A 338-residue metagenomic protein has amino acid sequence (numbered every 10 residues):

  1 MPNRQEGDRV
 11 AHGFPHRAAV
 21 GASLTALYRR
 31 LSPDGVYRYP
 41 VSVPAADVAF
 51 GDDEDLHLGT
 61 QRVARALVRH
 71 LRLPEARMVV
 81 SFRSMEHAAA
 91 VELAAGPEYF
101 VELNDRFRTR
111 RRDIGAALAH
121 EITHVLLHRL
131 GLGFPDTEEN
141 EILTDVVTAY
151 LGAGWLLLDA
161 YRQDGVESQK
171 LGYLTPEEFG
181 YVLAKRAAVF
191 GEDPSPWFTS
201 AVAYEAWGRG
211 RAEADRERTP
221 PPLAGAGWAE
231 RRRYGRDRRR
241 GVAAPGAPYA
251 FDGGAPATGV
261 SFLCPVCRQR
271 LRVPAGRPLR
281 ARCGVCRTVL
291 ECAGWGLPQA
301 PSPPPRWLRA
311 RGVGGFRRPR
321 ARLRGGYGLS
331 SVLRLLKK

Functional and structural regions predicted by a protein language model:
M1-V48: Hydrophobic or amphipathic, alpha-helical segments that drive membrane association/targeting
P2-A18, A22, K170-K338: Pan-zinc metallopeptidase signature
S32-G96, R106-R111: Auxiliary, metal-adjacent structural segments of Zn-dependent hydrolase domains
P40-G51, L126-L127, A243-Y249: A short, surface-exposed helix-loop junction/capping segment
Y99-L118, P135-E139: Short pre-active-site segment immediately N-terminal to the catalytic Zn-binding motif
A116-L132, A149: Active-site recognition of the HExxH zinc-binding catalytic motif
G131-D136, P274: Short acidic, glycine/proline-enriched loop segments that cap or flank alpha-helices
T137-G172: Post-HExxH zinc-binding segment in Zn-dependent metallohydrolases
